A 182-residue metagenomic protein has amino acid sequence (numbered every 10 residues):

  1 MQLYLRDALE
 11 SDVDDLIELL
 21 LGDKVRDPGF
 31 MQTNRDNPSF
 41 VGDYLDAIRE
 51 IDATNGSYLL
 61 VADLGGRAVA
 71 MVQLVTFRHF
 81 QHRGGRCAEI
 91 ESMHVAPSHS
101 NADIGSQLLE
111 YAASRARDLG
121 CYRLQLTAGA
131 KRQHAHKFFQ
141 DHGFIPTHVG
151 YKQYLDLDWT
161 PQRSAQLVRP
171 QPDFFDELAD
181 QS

Functional and structural regions predicted by a protein language model:
M1-D14, W159-S182: Conserved N-terminal entry element of GNAT/NAT acetyltransferase domains
L3, G66-M71, A88: Glycine-rich phosphate/pyrophosphate-binding loop shared by adenosine-nucleotide-utilizing enzymes
L21-A47: Conserved GNAT-fold acetyl-CoA-binding loop/helix
D46-L60, E89, I145: A short helix-loop-beta-strand connector motif used in the catalytic cores of GNAT acetyltransferases and, in some
L59-V61, R67-T76, H94: Conserved beta-strand in the GNAT
E91-V95, N101-S114, D141: Conserved acetyl-CoA-binding loop-helix of GNAT-fold acetyltransferases
S106, Y122, A130-H148, Q153: Conserved active-site alpha-helix within GNAT-family acetyltransferase domains
L109, A116-A128: Conserved GNAT acetyl-CoA-binding A-motif
